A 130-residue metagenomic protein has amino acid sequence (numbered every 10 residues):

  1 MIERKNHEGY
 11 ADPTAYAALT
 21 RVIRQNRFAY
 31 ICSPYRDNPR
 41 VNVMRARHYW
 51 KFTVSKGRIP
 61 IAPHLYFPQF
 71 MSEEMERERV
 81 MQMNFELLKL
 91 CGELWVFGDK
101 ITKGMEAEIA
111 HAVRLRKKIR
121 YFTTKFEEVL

Functional and structural regions predicted by a protein language model:
M1-L130: Catalytic phosphate/metal-binding cores of nucleic-acid and nucleotide-processing enzymes, i.e., regions that mediate
